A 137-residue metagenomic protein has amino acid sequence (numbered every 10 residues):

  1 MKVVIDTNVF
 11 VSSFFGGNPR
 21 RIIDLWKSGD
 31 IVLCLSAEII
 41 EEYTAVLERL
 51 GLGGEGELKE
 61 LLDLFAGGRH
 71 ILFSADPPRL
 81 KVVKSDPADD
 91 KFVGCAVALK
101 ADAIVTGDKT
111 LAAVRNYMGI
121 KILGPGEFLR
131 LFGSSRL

Functional and structural regions predicted by a protein language model:
M1-L35: Short, well-structured N-terminal submotif of metal-dependent ribonuclease cores
D6-T7, L35-S36, G107-D108, G124-P125: A secondary-structure boundary/capping signal
I22-D24, L62, V93: Short amphipathic alpha-helical segments and helix-helix/interface helices
L25, C95, V114: Hydrophobic/aromatic ligand-binding patch that stacks against planar heteroaromatic rings of cofactors or nucleotides
K27-V82: PIN-domain endoribonuclease scaffold, especially VapC-family toxins
H70-I104, K109: Active-site neighborhoods of divalent-metal-dependent phosphate/nucleic-acid chemistry enzymes
V82, L99-K100, K109-L137: Acidic, PIN/NYN-like endoribonuclease modules and their adjacent C-terminal/linker elements
